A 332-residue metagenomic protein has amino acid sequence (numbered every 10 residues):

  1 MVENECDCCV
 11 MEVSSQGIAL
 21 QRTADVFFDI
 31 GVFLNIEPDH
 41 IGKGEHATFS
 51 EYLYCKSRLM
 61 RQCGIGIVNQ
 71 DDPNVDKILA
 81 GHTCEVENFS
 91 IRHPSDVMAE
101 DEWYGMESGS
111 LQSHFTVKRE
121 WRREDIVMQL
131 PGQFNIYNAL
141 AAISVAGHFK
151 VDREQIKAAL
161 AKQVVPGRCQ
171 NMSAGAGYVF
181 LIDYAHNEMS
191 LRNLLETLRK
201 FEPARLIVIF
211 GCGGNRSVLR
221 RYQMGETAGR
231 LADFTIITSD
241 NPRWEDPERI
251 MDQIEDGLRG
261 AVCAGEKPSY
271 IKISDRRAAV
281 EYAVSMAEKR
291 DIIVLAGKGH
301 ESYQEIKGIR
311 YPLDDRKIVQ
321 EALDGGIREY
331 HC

Functional and structural regions predicted by a protein language model:
M1-G81, L191: Flexible active-site lid/hinge loop adjacent to a nucleotide/diphosphate and Mg2+-phosphate binding pocket
E12, L34, Y52, I67 (+6 more regions): Residue-level signal for inorganic ion chemistry
V13, Q70, S90, S173 (+1 more regions): Short loop/edge segments at beta-strand edges and connector loops that shape dinucleotide/nucleotide cofactor-binding
S14-I18, P73, H93-D96, Q163-V165 (+1 more regions): Short acidic loop-to-helix transition motifs that present clustered carboxylates
F28-N35, E85-I91, V208: Short hydrophobic/aromatic-enriched beta-strand-loop microsegments
E45-L53, G64-I65, A80-R192: Adenine nucleotide phosphate-binding catalytic loops in nucleotide-utilizing enzymes
Q70-N74, I91-R92, H300: Short, polar loop motifs at secondary-structure junctions
T83, A141-A158, K162-G167, N171-C332: ATP-dependent carboxylate-amine ligase
